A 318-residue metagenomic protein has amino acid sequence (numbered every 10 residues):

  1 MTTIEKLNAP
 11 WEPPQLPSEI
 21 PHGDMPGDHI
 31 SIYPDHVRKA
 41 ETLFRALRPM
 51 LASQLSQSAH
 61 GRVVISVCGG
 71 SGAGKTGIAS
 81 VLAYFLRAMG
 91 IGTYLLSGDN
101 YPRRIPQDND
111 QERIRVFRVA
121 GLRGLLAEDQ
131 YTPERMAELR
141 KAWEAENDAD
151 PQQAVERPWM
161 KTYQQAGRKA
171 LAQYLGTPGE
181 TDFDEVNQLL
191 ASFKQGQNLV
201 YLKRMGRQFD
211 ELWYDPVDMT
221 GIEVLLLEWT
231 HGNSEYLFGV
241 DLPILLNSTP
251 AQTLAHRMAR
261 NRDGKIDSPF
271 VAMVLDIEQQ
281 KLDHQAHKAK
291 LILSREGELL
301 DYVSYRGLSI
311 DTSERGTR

Functional and structural regions predicted by a protein language model:
T2-S58, L242-L245, A255-D263, Q279-R318: NTP-dependent small-molecule kinase module
I65-V67: Hydrophobic anchor at the beta1->P-loop junction of P-loop NTPases
G72: Walker A (P-loop) phosphate-binding loop of P-loop NTPases
K75: Conserved lysine of the Walker
I78, L82: Hydrophobic positions on the alpha1 helix immediately C-terminal to the Walker A/P-loop
Y84-Y94: Post-Walker A helix-loop "phosphate-sensing" segment adjacent to the P-loop in P-loop NTPases
T93-Y94, Y101-Q208: Conserved nucleotide-sensing/catalytic segment adjacent to the nucleotide-binding pocket in NTP-handling enzymes
V155, W159, E211-R260: ATP-dependent NMP and nucleoside kinases share a basic, alpha-helical "lid"
